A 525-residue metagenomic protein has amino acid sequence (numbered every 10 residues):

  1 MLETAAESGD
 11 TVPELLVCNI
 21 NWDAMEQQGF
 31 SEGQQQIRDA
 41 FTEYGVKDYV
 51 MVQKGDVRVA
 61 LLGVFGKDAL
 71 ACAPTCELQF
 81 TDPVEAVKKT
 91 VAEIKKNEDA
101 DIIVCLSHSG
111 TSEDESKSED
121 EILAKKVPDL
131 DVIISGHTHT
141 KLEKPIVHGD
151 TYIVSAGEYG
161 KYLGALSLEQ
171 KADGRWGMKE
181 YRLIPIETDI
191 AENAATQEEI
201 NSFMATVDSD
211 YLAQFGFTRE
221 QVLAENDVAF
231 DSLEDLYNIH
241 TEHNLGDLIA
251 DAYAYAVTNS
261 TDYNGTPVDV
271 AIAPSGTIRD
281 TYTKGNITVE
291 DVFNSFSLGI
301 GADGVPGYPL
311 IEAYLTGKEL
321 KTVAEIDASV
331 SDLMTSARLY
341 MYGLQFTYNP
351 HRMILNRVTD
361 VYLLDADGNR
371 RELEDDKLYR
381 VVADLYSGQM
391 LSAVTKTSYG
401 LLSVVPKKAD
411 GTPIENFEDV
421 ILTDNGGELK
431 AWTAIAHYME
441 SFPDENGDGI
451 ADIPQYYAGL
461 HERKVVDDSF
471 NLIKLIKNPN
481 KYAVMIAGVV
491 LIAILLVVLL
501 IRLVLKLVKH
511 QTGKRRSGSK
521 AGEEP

Functional and structural regions predicted by a protein language model:
M1-T188, A252, S331, K520-E524: Acidic, metal/ion-coordinating pockets
C72-L78, G157-P525: Catalytic centers of hydrolytic enzymes
